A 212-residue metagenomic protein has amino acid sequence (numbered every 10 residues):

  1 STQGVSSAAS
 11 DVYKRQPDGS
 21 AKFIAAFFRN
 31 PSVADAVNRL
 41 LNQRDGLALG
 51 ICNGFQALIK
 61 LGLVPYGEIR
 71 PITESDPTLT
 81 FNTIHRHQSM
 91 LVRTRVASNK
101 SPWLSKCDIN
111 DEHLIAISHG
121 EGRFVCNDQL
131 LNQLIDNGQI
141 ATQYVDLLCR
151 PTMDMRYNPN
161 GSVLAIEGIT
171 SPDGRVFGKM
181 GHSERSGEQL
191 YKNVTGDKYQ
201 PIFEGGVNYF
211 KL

Functional and structural regions predicted by a protein language model:
S1-A9, Y13: Single conserved hydrophobic/aromatic residue that forms the stacking wall/gate of nucleotide- or nucleobase-binding
T2, R44-D45, D111, G174: Alpha-helical hydrophobic/aromatic positions enriched in membrane-embedded helices and signal peptides
T2-Q3, D35-R39, L104-K106: Short, flexible, glycine/charge-rich loop motifs used to bind or transfer phosphoryl groups or to couple energy/partner
S10, L49-I51, K179-G181: Active-site neighborhood of phospho(di)ester-bond hydrolases with catalytic His/Asp-centered motifs
S10-F23, L134-G138: Active-site-proximal helix-loop elements at catalytic-domain edges
K14, F55-A57, R123-F124, L148: Glycine-rich nucleotide phosphate-binding loop and flanking beta-alpha elements of Rossmann-like dinucleotide-binding
R15-K100: Cysteine-nucleophile active-site neighborhood
V96-L212: C-terminal and late-domain segments of enzyme folds
